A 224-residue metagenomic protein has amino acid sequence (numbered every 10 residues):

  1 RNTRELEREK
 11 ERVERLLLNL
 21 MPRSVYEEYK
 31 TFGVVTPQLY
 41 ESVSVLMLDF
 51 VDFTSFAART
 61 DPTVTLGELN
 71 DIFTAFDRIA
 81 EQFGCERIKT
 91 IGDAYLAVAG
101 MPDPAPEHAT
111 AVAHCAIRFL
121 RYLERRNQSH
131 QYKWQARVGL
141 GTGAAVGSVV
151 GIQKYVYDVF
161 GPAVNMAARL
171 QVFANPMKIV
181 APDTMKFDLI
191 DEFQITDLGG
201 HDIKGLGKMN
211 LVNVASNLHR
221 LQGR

Functional and structural regions predicted by a protein language model:
R1-E5, E9-V13, L17, M21: Signal-transducing coiled-coil linker helix
E7-E14, E27-H114: Catalytic NTP-binding/metal-coordinating core of nucleotidyl cyclase/transferase enzymes
E14, D77, I117-E124, A144: Structural signal for well-ordered, non-membrane alpha-helices
N19-L20, Q82, F173: PAS-family sensory domains
M21, V25, T65, I91 (+4 more regions): Helical mechanochemical/support elements of P-loop NTPase systems and associated helical scaffolds
V43, L48, I79-A111, R125-P162 (+3 more regions): Catalytic core of nucleotidyl cyclases, primarily class III adenylyl/guanylyl cyclases
D71, A75, A111-R118, Y122 (+3 more regions): Long, highly charged amphipathic alpha-helices
A145-G147, A167, F173-R224: Cytosolic regulatory/linker segments at or just downstream of nucleotide-handling modules in signal-transduction
